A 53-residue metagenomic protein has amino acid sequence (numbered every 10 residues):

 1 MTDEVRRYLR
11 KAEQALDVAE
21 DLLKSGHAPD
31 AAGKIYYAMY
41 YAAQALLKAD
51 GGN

Functional and structural regions predicted by a protein language model:
M1-N53: Terminal alpha-helical segments
